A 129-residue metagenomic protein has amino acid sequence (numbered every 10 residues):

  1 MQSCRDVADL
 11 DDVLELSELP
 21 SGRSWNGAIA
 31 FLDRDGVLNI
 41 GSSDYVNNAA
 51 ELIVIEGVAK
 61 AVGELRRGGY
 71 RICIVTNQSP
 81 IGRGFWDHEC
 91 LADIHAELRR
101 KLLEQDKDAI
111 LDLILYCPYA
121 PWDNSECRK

Functional and structural regions predicted by a protein language model:
M1-R34: Non-catalytic pre-domain segments flanking phosphatase-related domains
D9-D12, S42-S43, E89: Short, charged, low-hydrophobicity "junction" segments
A30-D35, L113-C117: Non-cysteine beta-strand/loop elements that form the S-adenosyl-L-methionine
S43-K60: Basic, amphipathic juxtamembrane/active-site segments that coordinate anionic phosphate or diphosphate groups
N48, L52, F85-E89, K129: Charge-dense, low-complexity intrinsically disordered segments
V58, V62-H95, I110-E126: Substrate-recognition element of Asp-dependent hydrolases with the DxDx(T/V) motif
L98-D106: Conserved hydrophobic residues forming the short capping helix/wall of the S-adenosyl-L-methionine
